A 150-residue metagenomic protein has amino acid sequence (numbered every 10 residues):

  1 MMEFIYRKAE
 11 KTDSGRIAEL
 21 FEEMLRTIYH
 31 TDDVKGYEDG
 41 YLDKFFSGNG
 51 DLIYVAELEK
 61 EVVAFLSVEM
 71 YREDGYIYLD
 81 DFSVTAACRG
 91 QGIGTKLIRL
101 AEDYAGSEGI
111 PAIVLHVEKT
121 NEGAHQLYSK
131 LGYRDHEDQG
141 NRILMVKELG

Functional and structural regions predicted by a protein language model:
F4, K8-D80, T85, I98-R99 (+2 more regions): Acetyl-CoA-dependent GNAT
G15, Q91, I143: Glycine-centered loop/turn positions within well-structured domains that cap or flank conserved ligand/cofactor-binding
V84, G90-D103, Q126, K130: Conserved acetyl-CoA-binding loop-helix of GNAT-fold acetyltransferases
T95, K119-E137, I143-L144: Conserved active-site alpha-helix within GNAT-family acetyltransferase domains
I98, A105-H116: Conserved GNAT acetyl-CoA-binding A-motif
L144-G150: Terminal substrate-recognition subdomain of acyl/acetyltransferases
